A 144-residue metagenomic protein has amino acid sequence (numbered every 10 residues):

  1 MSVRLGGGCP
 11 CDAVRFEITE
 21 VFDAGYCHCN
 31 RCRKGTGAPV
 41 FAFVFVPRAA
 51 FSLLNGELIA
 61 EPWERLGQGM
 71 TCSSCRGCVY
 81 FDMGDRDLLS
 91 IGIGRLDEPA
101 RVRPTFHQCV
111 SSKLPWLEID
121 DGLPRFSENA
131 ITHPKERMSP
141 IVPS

Functional and structural regions predicted by a protein language model:
M1-G8, A13-S144: A short Gly-Trp-Pro
